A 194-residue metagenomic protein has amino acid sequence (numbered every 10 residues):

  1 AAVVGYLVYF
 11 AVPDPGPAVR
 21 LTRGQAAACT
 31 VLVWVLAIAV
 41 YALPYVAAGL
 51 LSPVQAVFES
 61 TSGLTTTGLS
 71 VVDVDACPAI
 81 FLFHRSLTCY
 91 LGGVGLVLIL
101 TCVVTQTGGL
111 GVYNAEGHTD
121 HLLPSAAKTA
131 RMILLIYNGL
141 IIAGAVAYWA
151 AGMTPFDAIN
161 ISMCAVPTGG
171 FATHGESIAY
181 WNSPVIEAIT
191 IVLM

Functional and structural regions predicted by a protein language model:
A1-M194: Membrane-proximal intracellular helices of multi-pass ion channels
